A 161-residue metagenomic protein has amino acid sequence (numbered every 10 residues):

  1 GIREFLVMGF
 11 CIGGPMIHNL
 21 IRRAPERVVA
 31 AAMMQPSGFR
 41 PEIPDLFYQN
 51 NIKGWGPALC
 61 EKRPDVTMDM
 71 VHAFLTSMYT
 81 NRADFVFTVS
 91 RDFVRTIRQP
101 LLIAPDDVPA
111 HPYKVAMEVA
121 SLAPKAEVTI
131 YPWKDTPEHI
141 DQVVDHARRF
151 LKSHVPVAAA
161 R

Functional and structural regions predicted by a protein language model:
I2-C11: Alpha/beta-hydrolase fold nucleophile elbow
P15-R23, R27-P57: Flexible "cap/lid" loop of the alpha/beta hydrolase fold
P64-S90: Hydrophobic, aromatic-rich cap/lid helix
I97, I103-P105: Short beta-strand/loop motif that positions the catalytic acidic residue of the alpha/beta-hydrolase fold
D106-P109, W133-D135: Acidic beta-to-alpha connecting loop that harbors the catalytic carboxylate
P109-V115: Conserved alpha/beta-hydrolase "acid-adjacent" motif
A126-R161: Catalytic active-site module of serine/aspartate enzymes centered on a nucleophile-bearing elbow/loop
